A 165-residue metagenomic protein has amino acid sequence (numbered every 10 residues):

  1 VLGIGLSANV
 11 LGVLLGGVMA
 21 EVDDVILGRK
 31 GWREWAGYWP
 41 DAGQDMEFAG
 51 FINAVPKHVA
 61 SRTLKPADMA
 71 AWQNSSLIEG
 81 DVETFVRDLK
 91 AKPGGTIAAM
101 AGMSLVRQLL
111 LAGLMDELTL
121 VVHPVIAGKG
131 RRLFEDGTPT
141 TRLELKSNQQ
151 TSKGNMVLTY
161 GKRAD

Functional and structural regions predicted by a protein language model:
V1-L114, P124-D165: Portal/gating segments that form or line small-molecule/metal binding sites
E117: Periplasmic plug
